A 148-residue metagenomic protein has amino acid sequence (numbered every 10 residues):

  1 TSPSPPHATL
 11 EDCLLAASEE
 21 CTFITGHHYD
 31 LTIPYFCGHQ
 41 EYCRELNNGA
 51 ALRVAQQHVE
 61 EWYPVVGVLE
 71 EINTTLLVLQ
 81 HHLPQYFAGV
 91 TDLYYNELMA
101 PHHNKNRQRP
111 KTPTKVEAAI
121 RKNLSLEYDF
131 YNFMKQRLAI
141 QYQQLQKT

Functional and structural regions predicted by a protein language model:
T1-D92: PAPS-dependent sulfotransferase catalytic domain
F36-R44, R53-A55, G89-T148: PAPS-dependent sulfotransferase catalytic core
